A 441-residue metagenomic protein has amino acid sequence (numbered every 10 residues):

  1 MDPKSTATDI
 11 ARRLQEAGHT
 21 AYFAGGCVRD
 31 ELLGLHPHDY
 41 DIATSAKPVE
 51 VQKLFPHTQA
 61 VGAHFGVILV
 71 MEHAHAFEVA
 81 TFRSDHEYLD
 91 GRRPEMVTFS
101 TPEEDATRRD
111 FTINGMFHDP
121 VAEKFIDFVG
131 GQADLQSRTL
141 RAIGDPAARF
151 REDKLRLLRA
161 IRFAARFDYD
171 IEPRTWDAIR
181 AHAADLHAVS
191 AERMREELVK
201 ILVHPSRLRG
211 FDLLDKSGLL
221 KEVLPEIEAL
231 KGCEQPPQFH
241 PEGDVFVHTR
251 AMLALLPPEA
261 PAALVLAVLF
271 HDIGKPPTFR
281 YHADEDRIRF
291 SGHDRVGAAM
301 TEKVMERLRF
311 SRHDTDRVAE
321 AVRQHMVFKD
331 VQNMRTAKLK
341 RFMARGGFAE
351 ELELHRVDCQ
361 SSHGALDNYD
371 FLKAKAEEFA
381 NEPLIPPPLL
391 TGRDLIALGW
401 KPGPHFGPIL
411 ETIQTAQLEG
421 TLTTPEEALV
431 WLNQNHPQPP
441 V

Functional and structural regions predicted by a protein language model:
M1-V441: Catalytic cores of the polymerase beta-like nucleotidyltransferase superfamily and closely associated nucleotide
